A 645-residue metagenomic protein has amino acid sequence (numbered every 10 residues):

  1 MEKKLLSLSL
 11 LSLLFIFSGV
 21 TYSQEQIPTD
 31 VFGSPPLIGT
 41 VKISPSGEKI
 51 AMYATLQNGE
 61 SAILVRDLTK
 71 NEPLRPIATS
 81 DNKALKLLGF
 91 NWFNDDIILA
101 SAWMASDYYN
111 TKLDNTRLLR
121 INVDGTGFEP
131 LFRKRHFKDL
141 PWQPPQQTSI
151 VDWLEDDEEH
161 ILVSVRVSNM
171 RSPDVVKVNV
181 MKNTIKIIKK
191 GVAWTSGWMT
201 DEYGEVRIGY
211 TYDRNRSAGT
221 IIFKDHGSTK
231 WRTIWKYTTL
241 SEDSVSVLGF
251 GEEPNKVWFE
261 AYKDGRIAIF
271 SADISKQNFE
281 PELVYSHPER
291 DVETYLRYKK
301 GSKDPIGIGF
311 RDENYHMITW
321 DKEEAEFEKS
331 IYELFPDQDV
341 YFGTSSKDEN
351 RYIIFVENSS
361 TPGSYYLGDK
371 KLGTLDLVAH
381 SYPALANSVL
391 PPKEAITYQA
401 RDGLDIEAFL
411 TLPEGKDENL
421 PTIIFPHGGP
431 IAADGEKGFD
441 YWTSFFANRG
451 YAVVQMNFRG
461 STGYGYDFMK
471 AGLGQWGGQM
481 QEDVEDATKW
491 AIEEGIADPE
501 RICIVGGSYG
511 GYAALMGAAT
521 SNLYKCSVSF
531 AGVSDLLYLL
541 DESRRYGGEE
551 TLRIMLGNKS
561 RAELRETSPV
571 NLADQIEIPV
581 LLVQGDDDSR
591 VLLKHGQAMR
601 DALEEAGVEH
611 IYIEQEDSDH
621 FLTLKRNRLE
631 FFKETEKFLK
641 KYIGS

Functional and structural regions predicted by a protein language model:
S9-F17: Bacterial N-terminal signal peptides
G19-S23: Sec/Tat signal peptide C-region and signal peptidase I cleavage site
D30-S61: Beta-strand-rich domains and repeat architectures in extracellular enzymes and scaffolds, especially beta-propellers
P36, A62, M104-A105, K112-R117 (+5 more regions): Peripheral, non-catalytic segments that deliver or gate enzyme domains
E72-Y108: Blade-loop segments of beta-propeller domains
L385-E500, G507, L540-R545: Cap/lid segment of the alpha/beta-hydrolase catalytic domain
F458-S645: Active-site-proximal cap/loop segments of hydrolase catalytic domains
